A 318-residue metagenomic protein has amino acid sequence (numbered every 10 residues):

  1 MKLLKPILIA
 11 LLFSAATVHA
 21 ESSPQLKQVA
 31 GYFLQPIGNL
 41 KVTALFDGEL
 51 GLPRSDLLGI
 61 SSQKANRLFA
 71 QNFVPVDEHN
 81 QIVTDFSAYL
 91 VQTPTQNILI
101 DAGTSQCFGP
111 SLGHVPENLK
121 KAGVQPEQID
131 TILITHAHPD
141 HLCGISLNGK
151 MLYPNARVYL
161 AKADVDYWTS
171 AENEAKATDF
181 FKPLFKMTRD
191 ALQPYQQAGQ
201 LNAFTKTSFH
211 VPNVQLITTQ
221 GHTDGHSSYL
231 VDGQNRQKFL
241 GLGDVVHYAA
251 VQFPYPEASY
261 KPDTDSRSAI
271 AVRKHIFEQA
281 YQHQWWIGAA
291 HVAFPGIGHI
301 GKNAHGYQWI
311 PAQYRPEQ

Functional and structural regions predicted by a protein language model:
K2-H19: Gram-negative bacterial Sec-dependent N-terminal signal peptides
H19-P116, K120, Q128, R236-G243: Metallo-beta-lactamase
E21, G113, K120-V124, Q128 (+2 more regions): Metallo-beta-lactamase
A30, A137-G144, F209, T223-S227 (+2 more regions): Active-site environment of divalent metal-dependent phosphoester hydrolases
D47-G48, A102-S105, A137, A163-D164 (+3 more regions): Active-site metal-binding loops of divalent metal-dependent hydrolases
E78-Q81, I217-G221: Short Gly/Pro-enriched turn/cap motifs at secondary-structure boundaries
S87-A88, P110-Y159: Active-site metal-binding motif and surrounding structural segment of the metallo-beta-lactamase
L230-Q318: Cap/insert and terminal regions of metallo-dependent hydrolase folds
